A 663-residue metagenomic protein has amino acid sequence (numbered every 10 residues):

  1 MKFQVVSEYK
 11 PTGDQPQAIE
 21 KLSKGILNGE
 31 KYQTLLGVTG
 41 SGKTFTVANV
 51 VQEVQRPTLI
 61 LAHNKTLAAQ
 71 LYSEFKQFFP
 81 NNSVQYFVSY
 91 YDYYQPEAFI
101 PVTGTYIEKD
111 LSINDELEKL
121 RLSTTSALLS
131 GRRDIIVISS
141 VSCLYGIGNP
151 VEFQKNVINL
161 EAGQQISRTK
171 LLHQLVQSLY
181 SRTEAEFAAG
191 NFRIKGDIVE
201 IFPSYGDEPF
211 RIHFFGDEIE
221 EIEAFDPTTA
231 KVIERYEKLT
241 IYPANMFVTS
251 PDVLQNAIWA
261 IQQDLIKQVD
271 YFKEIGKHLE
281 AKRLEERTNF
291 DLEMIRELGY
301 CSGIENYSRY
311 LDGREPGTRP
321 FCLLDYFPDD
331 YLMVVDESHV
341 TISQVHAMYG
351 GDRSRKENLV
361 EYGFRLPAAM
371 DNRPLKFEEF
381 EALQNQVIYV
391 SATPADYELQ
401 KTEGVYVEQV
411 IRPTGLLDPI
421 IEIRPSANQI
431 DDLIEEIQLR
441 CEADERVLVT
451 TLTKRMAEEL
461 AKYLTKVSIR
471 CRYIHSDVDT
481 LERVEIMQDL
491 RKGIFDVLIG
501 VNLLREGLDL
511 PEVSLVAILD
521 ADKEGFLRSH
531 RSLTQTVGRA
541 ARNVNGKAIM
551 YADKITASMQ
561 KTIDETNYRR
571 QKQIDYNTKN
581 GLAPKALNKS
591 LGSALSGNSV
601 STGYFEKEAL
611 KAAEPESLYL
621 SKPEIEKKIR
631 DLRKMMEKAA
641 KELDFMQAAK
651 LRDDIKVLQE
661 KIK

Functional and structural regions predicted by a protein language model:
M1-K2, L439, K572-K650, I655-K663: Acidic, low-complexity intrinsically disordered tails
M1-S599, K638: ASCE RecA-like P-loop NTPase motor cores that couple ATP hydrolysis to mechanical translocation on nucleic acids
